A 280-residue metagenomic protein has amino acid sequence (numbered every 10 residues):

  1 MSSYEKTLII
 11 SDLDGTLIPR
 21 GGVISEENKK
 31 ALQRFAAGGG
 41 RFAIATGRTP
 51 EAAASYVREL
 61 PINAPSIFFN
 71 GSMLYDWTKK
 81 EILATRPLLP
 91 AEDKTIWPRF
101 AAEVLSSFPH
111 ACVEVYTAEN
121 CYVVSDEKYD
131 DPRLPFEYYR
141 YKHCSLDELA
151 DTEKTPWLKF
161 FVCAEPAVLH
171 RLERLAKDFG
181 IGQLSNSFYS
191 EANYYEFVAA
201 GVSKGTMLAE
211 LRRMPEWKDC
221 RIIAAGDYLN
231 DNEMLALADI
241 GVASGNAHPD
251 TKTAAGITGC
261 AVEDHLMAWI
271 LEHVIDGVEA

Functional and structural regions predicted by a protein language model:
S3-L8, S25, E196-A280: Mg2+-dependent phosphoryl-transfer enzymes with acidic/Ser/Thr/Gly-rich catalytic loops
L13, R48, G226-Y228: Active-site metal-binding loops of divalent metal-dependent hydrolases
V23-D130: Active-site phosphate-binding/coordination module
N28, A53-V57, L172, A176 (+2 more regions): Hydrophobic packing residues within well-ordered alpha-helices of enzyme cores
G39-A43, I62-A64, L158-K159, C220-R221 (+1 more regions): Short active-site oxyanion
L60-I62, N70, T78, Q183 (+2 more regions): Short, structured coil segments at secondary-structure junctions
P90-A91, H143-D147, T258-V262: Short acidic-hydrophobic, aromatic-tinged amphipathic segments that line or gate anion-handling sites
P109-A225, L229: Conserved acidic, metal-coordinating active-site core of Asp-based, Mg2+-dependent phosphoryl-transfer enzymes
